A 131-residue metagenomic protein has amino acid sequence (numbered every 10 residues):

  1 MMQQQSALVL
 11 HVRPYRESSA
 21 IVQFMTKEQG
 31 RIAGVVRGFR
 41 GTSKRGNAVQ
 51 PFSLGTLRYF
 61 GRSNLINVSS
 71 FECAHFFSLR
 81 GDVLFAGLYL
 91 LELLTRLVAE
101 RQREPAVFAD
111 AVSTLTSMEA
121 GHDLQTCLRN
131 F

Functional and structural regions predicted by a protein language model:
M1-F131: Non-catalytic alpha-helical scaffolds and adjoining flexible linkers that form interface surfaces for assembly
